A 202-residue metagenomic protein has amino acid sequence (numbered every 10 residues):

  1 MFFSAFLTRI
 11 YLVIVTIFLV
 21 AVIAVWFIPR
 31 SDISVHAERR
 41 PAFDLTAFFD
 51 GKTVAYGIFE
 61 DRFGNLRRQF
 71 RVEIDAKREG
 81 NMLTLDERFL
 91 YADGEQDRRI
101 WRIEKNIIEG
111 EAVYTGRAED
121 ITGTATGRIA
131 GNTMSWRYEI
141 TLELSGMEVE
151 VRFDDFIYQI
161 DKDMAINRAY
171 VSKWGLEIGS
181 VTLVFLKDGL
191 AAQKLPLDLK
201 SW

Functional and structural regions predicted by a protein language model:
M1-S4, N106-I108: Long, acidic, intrinsically disordered low-complexity segments
F2-D50, Y56-N65, L190-W202: Amphipathic/hydrophobic helical signal segments and adjacent flexible N-terminal regions that mediate secretion
A5, M134-R137, T141-W174: A generic hydrophobic-segment detector
W26-H36, P41-T46, Q69, D86 (+4 more regions): Extended interaction regions within the primary functional domain
L45-G51, I129, I160: Edge/loop elements at the starts and ends of beta-strands within beta-rich repeat scaffolds
F49, F70-V72, V151-F153: Hydrophobic core residues within well-ordered beta-strands of beta-rich domains
Y56-L144, F156: Central antiparallel beta-sheet cores of small beta-barrel/beta-sandwich binding domains
D155-W202: Glycine-rich, aromatic-bearing surface loops/beta-hairpins
